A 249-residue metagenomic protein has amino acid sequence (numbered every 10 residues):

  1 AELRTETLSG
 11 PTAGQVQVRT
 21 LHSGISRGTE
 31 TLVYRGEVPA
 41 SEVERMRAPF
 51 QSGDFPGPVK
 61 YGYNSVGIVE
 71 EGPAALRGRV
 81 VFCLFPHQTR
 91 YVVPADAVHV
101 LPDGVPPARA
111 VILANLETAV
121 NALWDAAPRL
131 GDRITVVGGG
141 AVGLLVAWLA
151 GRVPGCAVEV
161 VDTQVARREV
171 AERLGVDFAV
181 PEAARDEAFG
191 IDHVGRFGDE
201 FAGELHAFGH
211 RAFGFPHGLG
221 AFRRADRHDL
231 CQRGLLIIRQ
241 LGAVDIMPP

Functional and structural regions predicted by a protein language model:
A1-E6: Short glycine/threonine/proline-enriched tight-turn/helix- or strand-capping micro-motif at secondary-structure
S9-I25, V33-F85: Glycine-rich beta-strand-centered segment in the early N-terminal region that forms part of a ligand/cofactor-binding
F82-A95: A structural motif shared across PLP-dependent enzymes of the aminotransferase-like
D96-P107: Glycine/charged-rich beta-loop-alpha catalytic/anionic-binding loops adjacent to active sites
P106-P181: Mid-domain Rossmann-like dinucleotide-binding core that forms the NAD(H)/NADP(H) cofactor-binding site
E169-G190, R196, R211, R223 (+2 more regions): Glycine-rich cofactor phosphate-binding loops and adjacent beta1-alpha1 units of small-molecule cofactor enzyme domains
H193-V194, E200-F201, L205-A207, R211 (+3 more regions): Alpha-helix boundary/capping motif
